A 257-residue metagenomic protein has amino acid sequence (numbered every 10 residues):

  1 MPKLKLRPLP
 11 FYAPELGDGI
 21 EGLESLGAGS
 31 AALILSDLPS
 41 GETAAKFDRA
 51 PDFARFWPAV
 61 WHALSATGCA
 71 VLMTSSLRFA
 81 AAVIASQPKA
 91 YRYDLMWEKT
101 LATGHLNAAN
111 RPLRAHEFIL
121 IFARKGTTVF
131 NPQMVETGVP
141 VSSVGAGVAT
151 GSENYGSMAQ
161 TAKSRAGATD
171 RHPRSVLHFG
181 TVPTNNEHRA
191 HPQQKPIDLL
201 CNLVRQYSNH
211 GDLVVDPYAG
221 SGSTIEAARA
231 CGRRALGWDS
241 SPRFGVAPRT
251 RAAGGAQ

Functional and structural regions predicted by a protein language model:
P2-R7: Blade/loop signatures of beta-propeller domains
L9-E15, E21-L35, S86-Q257: Class I S-adenosyl-L-methionine
G17, L64, M73-L77, F179 (+1 more regions): Short His-Asn-centered micro-motif
L38-P39, T74-L77, Y218: Short strand-turn motif at the edge of the Rossmann-like AdoMet-binding core
L38-R55, L177: Mobile active-site "lid"/loop adjacent to the S-adenosyl-L-methionine
S40-G41, L77-A80, T127, V182-T184: Short, solvent-exposed loop/turn segments at secondary-structure junctions
A44, R49, T74-S75, A190-Q194: Acceptor-substrate binding/catalytic loop of class I
D48-G104, E117-F122: Conserved Class I SAM-dependent methyltransferase catalytic core
